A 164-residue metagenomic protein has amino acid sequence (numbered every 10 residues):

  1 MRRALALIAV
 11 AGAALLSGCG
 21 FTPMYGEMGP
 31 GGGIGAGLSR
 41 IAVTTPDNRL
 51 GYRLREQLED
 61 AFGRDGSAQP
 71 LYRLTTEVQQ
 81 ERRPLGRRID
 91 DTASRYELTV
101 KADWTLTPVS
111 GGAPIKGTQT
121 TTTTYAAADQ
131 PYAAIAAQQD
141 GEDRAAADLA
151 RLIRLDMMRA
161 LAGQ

Functional and structural regions predicted by a protein language model:
M1-I8: Bacterial N-terminal signal peptides that target proteins for export
A14-G18: C-terminal motif of bacterial Sec signal peptides marking the signal peptidase cleavage site
G20-P23: Bacterial signal peptide processing site
M28-R49: Post-signal peptide N-terminal segment of mature Sec-exported envelope proteins
F62-G66, L106-S110, L152-L161: Sec/Tat-exported extracytoplasmic proteins
D65-L71, T75-T118, T123-D140: Surface-exposed short loop/turn segments
A136-Q164: C-terminal/domain-edge helix-coil "capping" segments
